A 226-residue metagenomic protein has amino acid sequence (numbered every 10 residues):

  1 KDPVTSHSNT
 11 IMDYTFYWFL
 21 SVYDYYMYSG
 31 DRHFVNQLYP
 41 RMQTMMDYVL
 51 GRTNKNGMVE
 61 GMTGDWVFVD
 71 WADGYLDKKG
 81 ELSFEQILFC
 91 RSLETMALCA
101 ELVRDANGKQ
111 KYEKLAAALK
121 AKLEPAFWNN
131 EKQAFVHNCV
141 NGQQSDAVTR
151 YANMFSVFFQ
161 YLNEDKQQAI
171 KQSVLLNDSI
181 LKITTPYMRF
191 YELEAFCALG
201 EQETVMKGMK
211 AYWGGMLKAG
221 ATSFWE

Functional and structural regions predicted by a protein language model:
K1-E226: Active-site core of glycosidic bond-cleaving carbohydrate-active enzymes
